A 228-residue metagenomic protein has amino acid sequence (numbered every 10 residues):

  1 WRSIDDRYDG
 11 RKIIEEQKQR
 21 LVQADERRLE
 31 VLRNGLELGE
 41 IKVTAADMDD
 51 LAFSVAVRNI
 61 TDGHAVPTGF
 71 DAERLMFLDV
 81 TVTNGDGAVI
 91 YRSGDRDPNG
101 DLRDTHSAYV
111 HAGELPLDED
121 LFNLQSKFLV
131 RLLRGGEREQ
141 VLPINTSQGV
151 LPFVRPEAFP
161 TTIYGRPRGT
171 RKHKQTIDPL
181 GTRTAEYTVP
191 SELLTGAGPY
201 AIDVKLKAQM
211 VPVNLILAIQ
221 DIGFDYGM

Functional and structural regions predicted by a protein language model:
W1-M228: Short, conserved sequence motifs used for protein processing/export or organelle targeting and for catalysis
